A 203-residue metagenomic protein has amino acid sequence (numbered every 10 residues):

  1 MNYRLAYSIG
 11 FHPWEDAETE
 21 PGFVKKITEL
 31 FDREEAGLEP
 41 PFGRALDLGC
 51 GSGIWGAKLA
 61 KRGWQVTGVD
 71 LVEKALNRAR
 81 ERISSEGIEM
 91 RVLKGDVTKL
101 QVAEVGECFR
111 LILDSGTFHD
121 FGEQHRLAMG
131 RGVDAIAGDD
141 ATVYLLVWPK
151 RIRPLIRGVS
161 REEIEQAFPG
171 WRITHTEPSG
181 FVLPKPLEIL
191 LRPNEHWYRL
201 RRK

Functional and structural regions predicted by a protein language model:
M1-L46, S52-V105, F121-I136, A141-K203: Class I (Rossmann-like) S-adenosyl-L-methionine-dependent methyltransferase catalytic domain, capturing the SAM-binding
L113: A conserved beta-strand element that flanks and buttresses the S-adenosyl-L-methionine
G116-D120: Short catalytic micro-motifs in class I SAM-dependent methyltransferases
